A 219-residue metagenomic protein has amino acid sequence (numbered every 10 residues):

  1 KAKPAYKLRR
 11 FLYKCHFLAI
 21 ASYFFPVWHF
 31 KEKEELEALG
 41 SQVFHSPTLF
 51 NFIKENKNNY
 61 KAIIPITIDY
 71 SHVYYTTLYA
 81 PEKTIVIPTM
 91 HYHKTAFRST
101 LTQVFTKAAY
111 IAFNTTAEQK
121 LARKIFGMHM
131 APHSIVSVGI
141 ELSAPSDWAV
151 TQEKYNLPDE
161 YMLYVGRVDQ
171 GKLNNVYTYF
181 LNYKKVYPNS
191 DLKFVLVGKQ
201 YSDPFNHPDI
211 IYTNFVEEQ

Functional and structural regions predicted by a protein language model:
K1-E55: A conserved catalytic-core segment of Leloir-type glycosyltransferases
A62, I68-V73, Y79-R98: A short, histidine- and acid-enriched strand-loop-helix "catalytic/donor-clamping" loop that lines the nucleotide-sugar
I64-P65, S137, G166, K193-G198: Short beta-strand segments
D69-H72, A117-Q119, Y201-S202: Alpha-helix capping/helix-boundary segments
T77-Y79, A122-G127, Q200-D209: Short loop/helix-cap segments at secondary-structure boundaries that form the rim of catalytic
K83-K94, L101-D147, L157, Y164 (+1 more regions): Donor nucleotide-sugar binding/catalytic pocket of nucleotide-sugar-dependent glycosyltransferases
K154-L173, Y177-L181, F194: Conserved donor-binding/catalytic core segment of Leloir-type glycosyltransferases
D159, Y187-Q219: Nucleotide-activated donor-binding/catalytic signature segment of Leloir-type glycosyltransferases, i.e., the conserved
